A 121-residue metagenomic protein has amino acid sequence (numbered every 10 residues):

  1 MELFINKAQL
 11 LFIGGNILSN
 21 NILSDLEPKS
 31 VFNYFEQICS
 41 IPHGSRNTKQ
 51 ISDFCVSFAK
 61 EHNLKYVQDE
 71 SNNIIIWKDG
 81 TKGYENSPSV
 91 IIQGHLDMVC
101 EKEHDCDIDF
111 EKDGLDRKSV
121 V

Functional and structural regions predicted by a protein language model:
N6-I41: N-terminal hydrophobic or amphipathic helices/low-complexity stretches enriched in small/hydrophobic/Pro/Gly
K7-A8, G15-L18, S71, I75 (+2 more regions): Intrinsic disorder/low-complexity detector
I41, S45, V121: Flexible, glycine/proline-enriched loop segments at strand-loop-helix junctions that form or flank small-ligand binding
G44-I91: A non-catalytic alpha/beta surface segment that caps or lines the substrate-entry region of metallo-dependent hydrolase
E85-V121: Active-site metal-coordination/substrate-binding segment of hydrolases, especially metallo-dependent peptidases
